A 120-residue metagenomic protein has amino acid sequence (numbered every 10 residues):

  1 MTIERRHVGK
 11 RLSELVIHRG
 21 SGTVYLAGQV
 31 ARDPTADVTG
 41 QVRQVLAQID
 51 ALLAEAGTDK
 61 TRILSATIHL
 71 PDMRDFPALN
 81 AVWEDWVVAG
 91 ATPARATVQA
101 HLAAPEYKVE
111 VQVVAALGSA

Functional and structural regions predicted by a protein language model:
M1-L64, L70-A120: N-terminal presequence-like segments and the immediate start of the first folded domain
